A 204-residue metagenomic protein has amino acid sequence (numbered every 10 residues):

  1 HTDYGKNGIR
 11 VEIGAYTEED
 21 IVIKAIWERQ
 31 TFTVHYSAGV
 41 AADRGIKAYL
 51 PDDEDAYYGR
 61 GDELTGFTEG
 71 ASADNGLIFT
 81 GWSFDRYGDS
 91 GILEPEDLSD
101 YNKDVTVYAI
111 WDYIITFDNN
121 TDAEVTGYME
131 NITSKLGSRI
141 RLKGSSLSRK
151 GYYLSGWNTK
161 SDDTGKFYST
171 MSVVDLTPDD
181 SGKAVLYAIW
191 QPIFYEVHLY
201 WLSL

Functional and structural regions predicted by a protein language model:
H1-L204: Secondary-structure capping and domain/repeat boundary segments
